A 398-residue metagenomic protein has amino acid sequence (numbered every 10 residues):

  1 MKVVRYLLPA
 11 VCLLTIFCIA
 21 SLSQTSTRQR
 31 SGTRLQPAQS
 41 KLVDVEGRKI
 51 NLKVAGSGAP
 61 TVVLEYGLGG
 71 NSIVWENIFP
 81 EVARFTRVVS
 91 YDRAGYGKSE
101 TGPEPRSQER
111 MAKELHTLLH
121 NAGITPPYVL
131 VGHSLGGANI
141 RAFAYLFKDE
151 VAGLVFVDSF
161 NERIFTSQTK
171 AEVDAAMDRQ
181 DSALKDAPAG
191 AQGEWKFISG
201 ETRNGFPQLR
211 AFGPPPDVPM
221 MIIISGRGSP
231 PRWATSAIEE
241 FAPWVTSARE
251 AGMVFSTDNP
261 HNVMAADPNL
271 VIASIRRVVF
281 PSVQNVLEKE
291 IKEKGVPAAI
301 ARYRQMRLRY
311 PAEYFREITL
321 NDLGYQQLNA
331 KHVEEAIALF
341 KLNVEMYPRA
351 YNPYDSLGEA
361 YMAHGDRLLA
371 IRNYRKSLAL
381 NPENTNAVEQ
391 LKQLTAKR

Functional and structural regions predicted by a protein language model:
R48-K98: Conserved HGGG/HGGXW glycine-rich cap/lid loop of the alpha/beta-hydrolase fold
S90-V131: Active-site loop/oxyanion-hole signature of alpha/beta-hydrolase fold enzymes
P126-R163: Conserved hydrolase catalytic core segment
S229-T257, E345-M346: Conserved loop-alpha-helix segment in the C-terminal half of the alpha/beta-hydrolase fold that carries the catalytic
A251-K292: Catalytic active-site module of serine/aspartate enzymes centered on a nucleophile-bearing elbow/loop
